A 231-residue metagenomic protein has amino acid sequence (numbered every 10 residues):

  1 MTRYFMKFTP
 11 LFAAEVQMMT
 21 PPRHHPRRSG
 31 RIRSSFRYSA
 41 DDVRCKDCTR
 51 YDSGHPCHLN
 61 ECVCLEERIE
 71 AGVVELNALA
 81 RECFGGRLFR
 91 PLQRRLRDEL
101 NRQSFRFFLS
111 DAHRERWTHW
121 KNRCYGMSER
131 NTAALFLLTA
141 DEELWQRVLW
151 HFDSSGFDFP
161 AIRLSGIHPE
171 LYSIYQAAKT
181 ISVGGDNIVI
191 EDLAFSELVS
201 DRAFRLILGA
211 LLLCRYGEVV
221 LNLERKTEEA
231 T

Functional and structural regions predicted by a protein language model:
M1-S165, N187-T231: Extended, charge-biased low-complexity segments that typically form long amphipathic alpha-helices/coiled-coils
R163-Y175: Intrinsically disordered, low-complexity segments enriched in Gly and acidic/Ser/Thr residues that form flexible
S182-D186: GHKL/Bergerat-fold ATPase module
